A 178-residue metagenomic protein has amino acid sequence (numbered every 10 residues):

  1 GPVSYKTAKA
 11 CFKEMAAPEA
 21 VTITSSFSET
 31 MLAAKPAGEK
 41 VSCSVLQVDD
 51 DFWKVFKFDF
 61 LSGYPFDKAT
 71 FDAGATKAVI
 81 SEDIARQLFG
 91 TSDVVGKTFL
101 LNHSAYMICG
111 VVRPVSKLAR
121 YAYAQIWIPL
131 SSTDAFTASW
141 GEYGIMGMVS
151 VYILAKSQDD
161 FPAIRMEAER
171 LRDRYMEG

Functional and structural regions predicted by a protein language model:
G1, A16-A17, E39, D59 (+1 more regions): Membrane-proximal juxtamembrane linkers immediately C-terminal to transmembrane helices
G1-L32, I145-S150: Membrane-proximal extracellular/periplasmic loop immediately following the first transmembrane helix
P2-T7, M31-P36, V111-Q125: Short charge-dense sequence patches
L32-E39, N102-S104: Short strand-coil-strand connectors
L46-F66, T76-G178: Mid-to-C-terminal secondary-structure elements that act as membrane-proximal/extracytoplasmic interface segments
A73: A short beta-loop-beta micro-motif enriched in histidine and acidic residues
